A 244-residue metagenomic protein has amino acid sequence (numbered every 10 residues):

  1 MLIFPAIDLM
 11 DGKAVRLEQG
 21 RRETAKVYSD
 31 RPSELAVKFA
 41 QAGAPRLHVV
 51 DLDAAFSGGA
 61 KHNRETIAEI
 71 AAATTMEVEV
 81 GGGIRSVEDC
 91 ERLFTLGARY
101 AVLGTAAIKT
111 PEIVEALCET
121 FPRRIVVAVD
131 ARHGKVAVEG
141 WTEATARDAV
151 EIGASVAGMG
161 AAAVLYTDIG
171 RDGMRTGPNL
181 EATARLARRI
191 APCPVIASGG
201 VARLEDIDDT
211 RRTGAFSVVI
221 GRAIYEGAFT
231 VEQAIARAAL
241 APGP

Functional and structural regions predicted by a protein language model:
M1-I3, G43-R46, T74-V78, A98-R99 (+4 more regions): Short, well-ordered coil/turn segments that N-cap beta-strands
I3, A55-A72, R85-E91, T105-V126 (+3 more regions): Active-site-adjacent beta->alpha loops and helix N-cap segments on the catalytic face of soluble alpha/beta enzymes
D8, F39, L47, L93 (+4 more regions): Conserved, mostly hydrophobic/aromatic
G12, Q19-T24, E91, A98-D172: Conserved anion-binding
R21-A40: Short catalytic helix/loop segments, enriched in acidic residues and glycine and frequently bearing histidine
H48-D51, E79, V102-L103, V126 (+2 more regions): Conserved beta-strand positions in the central sheet of alpha/beta enzyme cores
T66-I67, A137, W141-Y166, G177-P192 (+2 more regions): Short loop-to-alpha-helix "cap/lid" segments that border enzyme active sites across diverse enzyme classes
A73-Y100, E181-I220: Catalytic cores of alpha/beta
